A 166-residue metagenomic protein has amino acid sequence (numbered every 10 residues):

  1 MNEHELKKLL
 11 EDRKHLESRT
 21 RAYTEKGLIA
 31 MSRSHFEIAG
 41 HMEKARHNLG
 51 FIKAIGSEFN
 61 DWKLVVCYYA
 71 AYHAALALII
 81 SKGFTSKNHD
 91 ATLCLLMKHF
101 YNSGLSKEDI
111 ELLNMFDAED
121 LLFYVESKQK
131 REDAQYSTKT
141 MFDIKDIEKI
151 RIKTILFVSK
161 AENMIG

Functional and structural regions predicted by a protein language model:
M1-G166: Terminal alpha-helical segments
